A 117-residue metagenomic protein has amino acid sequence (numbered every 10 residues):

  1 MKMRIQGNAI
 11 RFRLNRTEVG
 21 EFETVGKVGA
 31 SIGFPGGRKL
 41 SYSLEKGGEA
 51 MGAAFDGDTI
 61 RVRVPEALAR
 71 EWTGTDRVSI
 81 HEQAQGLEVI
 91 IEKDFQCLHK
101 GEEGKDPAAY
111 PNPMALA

Functional and structural regions predicted by a protein language model:
M1-M3, M51: Residue-level detector of beta-strand structural context in well-folded domains
M3-I5, I10-L14, I60-V64: Short, structured motif recognition centered on aromatic/hydrophobic residues
M3-R4, F12-R13, V19-F22, G26-I32: Acidic (E/D-rich), amphipathic helical modules within compact regulatory domains
I10, A30, D58-I60, Q85-L87: One face of beta-strands
E18-E21, L68-R70: Short, surface-exposed beta-strand-loop junctions and turns on beta-sheet-rich folds
G26-G48: A low-complexity, Ser/Thr/Gly/Pro-enriched, surface-exposed linker/loop concept that marks segments flanking
L40, T73-E92, C97-G104, A108-Y110 (+1 more regions): Phosphate/adenylate-binding glycine loop and adjacent helical scaffold
E49-Q83: Mid-chain, well-packed structural core segment of small domains
